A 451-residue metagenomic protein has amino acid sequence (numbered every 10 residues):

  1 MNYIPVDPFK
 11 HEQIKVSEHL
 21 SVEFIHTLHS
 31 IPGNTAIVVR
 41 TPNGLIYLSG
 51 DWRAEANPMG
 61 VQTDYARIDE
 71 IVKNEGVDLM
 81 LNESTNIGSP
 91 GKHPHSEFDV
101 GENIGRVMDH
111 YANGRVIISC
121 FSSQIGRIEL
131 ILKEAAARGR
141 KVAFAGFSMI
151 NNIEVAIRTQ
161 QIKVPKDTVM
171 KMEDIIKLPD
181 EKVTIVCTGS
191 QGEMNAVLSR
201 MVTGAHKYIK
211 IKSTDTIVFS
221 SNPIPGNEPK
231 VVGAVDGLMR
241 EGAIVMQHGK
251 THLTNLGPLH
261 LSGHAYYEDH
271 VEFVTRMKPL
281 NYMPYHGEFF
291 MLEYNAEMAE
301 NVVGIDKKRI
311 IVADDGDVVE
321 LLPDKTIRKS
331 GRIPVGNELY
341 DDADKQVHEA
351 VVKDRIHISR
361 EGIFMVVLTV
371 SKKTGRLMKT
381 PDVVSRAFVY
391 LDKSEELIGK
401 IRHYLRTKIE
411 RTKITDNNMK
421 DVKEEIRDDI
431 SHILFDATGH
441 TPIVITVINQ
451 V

Functional and structural regions predicted by a protein language model:
M1-K177, A196-K210, P229-G233: His/Asp/Glu-rich metal-coordinating catalytic cores of metallo-dependent phosphodiesterases/hydrolases acting on
E129-K133, A137, A156-V451: C-terminal regulatory/interaction regions
